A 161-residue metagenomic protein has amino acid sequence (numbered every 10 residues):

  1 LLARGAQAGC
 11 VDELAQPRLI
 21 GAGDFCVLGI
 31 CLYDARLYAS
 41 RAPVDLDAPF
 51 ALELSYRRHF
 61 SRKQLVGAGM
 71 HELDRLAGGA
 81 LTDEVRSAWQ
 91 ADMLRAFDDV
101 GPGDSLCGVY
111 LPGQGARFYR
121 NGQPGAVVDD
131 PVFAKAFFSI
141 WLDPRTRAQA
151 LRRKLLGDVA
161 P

Functional and structural regions predicted by a protein language model:
A3-G5: N-terminal signal peptide c-region/cleavage motif recognized by signal peptidases
A8-P161: Terminal leader/tail segments of proteins
